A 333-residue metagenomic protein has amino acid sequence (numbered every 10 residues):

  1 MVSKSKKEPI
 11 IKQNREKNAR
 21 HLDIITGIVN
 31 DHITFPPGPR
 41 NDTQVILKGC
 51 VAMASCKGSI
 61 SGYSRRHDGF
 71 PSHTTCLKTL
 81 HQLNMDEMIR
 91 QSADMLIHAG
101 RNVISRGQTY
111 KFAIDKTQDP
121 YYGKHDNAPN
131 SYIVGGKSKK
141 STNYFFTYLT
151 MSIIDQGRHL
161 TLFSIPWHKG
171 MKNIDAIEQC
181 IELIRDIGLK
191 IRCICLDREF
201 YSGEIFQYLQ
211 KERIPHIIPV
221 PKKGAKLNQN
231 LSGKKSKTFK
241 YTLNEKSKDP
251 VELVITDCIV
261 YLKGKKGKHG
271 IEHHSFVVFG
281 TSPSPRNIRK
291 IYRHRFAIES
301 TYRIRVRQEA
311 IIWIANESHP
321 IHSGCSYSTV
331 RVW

Functional and structural regions predicted by a protein language model:
M1-F35: Basic, low-complexity segments
G27-D94, G107, I154-L160, R192: Short, positively charged, Gly/Tyr-enriched micro-motifs that form contact patches at catalytic or ligand/partner
F35-P37, P285-Y292, I304-S323: Short, solvent-exposed helix-loop connector elements
G49, Y63, C76, Q108-Y122 (+6 more regions): Short, conserved catalytic/metal-binding motifs centered on acidic residues
L77-I154: Active-site-proximal, Lys/Arg-enriched surface segment that forms a nucleic-acid-binding/basic interface patch
G135-K190, E272-H274: Electropositive, glycine- and tryptophan-enriched low-complexity nucleic-acid-binding patches
C195-S202, K222-G224: Acidic, metal-coordinating catalytic cores used for nucleic-acid/nucleotide bond scission and strand-transfer chemistry
E212-V306: An anionic, glycine-rich sequence signature occurring as long contiguous blocks
